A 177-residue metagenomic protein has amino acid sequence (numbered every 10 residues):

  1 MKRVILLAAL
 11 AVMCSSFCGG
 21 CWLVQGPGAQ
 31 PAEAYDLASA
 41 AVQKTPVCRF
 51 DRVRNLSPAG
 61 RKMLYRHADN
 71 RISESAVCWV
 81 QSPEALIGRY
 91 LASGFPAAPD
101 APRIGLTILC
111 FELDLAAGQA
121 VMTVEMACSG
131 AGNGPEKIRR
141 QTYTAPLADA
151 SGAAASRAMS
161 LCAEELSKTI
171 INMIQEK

Functional and structural regions predicted by a protein language model:
M1-C21: Sec-dependent bacterial lipoprotein signal peptides
A11, S15-C18, T45, E125 (+1 more regions): Mature extracytoplasmic/luminal segments of secretory-pathway proteins
G19-V80, E176-K177: A structural "domain/chain start" motif
W22-E33, S93-E136, L147-D149: Surface-exposed short loop/turn segments
A38, D51-V53, T107-L109, T144-A148: A structural detector for beta-sheet-dominated domains
M63, A68-C78, G132-N172: Short secondary-structure boundary motifs at beta->alpha junctions and helix caps
S73-D100: Mid-chain, structured segments of secreted extracytoplasmic proteins
F95, P99, I170, I174-K177: Sec/Tat-exported extracytoplasmic proteins
